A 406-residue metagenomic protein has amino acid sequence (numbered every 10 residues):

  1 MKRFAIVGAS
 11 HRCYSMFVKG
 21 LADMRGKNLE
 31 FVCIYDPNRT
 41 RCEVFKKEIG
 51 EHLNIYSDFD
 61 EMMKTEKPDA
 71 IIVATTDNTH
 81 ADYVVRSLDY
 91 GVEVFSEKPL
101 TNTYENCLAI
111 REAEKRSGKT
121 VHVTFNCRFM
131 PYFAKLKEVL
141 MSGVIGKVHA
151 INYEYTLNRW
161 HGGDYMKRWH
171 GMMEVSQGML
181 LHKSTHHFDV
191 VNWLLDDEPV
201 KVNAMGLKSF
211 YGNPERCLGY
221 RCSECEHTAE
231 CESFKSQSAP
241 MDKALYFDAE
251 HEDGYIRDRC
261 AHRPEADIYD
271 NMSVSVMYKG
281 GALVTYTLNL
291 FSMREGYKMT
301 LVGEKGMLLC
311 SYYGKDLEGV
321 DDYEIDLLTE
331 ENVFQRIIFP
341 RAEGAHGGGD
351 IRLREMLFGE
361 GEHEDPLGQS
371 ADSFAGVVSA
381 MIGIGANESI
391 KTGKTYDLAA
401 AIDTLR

Functional and structural regions predicted by a protein language model:
M1-G50, L357: N-terminal Rossmann-like dinucleotide-binding module
S10-S15, C127-R259, L357, G393: Predominantly a Rossmann-like dinucleotide-binding segment in NAD(P)-dependent oxidoreductases
M16, I268-A282, T287-R406: C-terminal helical cap and adjacent loop that interface with cofactors, partners, or active-site loops
C33, A70, A150: Short, Asp-centered acidic motifs that coordinate Mg2+ and/or phosphate in catalytic or ligand-binding sites
N54-E66: Short acidic low-complexity segments
M63-T65, D69-A70, T76-D77, A81-R128 (+1 more regions): Beta-strand-loop-alpha-helix segment that lines the small-molecule cofactor/substrate pocket of alpha/beta enzymes
A74-T75, Y155: Glycine-rich, N-terminal phosphate-binding loop of Rossmann-like dinucleotide-binding domains
M172, M179-H182, H262-A266, N289-L290 (+1 more regions): Short Gly/Pro-enriched turn/cap motifs at secondary-structure boundaries
